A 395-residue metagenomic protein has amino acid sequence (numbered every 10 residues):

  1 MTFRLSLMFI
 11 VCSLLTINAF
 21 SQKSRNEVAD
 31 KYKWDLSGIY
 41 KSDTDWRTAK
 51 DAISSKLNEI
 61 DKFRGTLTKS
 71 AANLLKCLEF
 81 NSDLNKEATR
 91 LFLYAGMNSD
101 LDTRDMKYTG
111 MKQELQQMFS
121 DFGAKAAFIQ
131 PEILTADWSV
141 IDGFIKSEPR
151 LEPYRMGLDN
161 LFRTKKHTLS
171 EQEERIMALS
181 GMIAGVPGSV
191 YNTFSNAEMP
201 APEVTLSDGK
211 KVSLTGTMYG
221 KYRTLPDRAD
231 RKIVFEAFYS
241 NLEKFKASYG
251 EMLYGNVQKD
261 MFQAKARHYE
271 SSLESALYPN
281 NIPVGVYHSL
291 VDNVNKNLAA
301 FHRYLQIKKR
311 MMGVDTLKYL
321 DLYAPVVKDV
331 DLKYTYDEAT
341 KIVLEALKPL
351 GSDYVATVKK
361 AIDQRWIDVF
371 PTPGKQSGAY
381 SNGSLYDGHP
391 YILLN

Functional and structural regions predicted by a protein language model:
M1-L7: Bacterial N-terminal signal peptides that target proteins for export
M8-F9, A19-F20: Cleavable N-terminal signal peptides
F9, D30, W34, G388-P390: Residues at beta-strand starts and edge strands
Q22-Y334, E338-E345: A well-structured
L206-T224, Y334-N395: Active-site-adjacent "gating/activation" loops or surface patches in catalytic cores
